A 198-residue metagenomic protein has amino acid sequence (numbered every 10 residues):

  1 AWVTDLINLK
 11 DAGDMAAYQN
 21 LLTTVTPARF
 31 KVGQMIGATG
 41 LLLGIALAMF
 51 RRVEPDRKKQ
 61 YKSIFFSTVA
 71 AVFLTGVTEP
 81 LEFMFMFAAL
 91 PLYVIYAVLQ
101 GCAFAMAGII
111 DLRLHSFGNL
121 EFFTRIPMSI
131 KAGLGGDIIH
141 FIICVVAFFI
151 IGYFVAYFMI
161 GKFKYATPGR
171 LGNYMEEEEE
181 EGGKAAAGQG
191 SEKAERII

Functional and structural regions predicted by a protein language model:
A1-A28, L42-R51, S67, T75-G183: Transmembrane alpha-helical segments and their short flanking loops that form helix-hairpins/helix-helix interfaces
A28-K31, Q60-V69: The feature identifies polytopic integral membrane transport proteins across all domains of life
K31-T39: Structural signature of hydrophobic alpha-helical transmembrane segments
T39, M49-R51, P55-I64: Membrane-proximal intracellular helices of multi-pass ion channels
A187-I198: Structured cytosolic domains appended to multi-pass membrane proteins
